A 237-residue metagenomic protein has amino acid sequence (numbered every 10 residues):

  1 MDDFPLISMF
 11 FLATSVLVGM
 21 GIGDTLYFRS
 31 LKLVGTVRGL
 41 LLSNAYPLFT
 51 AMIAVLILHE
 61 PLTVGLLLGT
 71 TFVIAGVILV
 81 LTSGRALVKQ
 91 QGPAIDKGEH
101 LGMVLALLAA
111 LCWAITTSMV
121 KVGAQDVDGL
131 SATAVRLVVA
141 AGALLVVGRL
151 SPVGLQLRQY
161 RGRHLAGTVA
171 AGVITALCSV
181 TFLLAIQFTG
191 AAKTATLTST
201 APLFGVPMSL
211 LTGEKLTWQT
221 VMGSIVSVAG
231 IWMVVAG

Functional and structural regions predicted by a protein language model:
M1, I115-G142, G190-T196: Juxtamembrane helix-loop-helix junctions in multi-pass membrane proteins
M1-T14, D24-V34, A75, T82-V104 (+4 more regions): Membrane-interface interhelical linkers
F10, T14, V18, A45 (+7 more regions): Hydrophobic residues within alpha-helical transmembrane segments of multi-pass solute transporters/permease subunits
M20-F28, A51, I74, L81 (+3 more regions): Residues that mark transmembrane-helix kinks and helix-interface sites in multi-pass secondary transporters
T25-L42, Q125-S131, V180-L197: Structural motif at transmembrane-helix junctions in multi-pass transporters
L42-L56, T71, V139-A143, C178 (+2 more regions): Alpha-helical transmembrane segments of compact multi-pass small-molecule transporters, enriched in specific families
L48-L111, L210, K215-G237: Juxtamembrane helix-loop boundary signature in multi-pass membrane transporters
G98-Q125, L130, V169: Selected transmembrane alpha-helices and immediately adjacent juxtamembrane segments of polytopic inner-membrane
